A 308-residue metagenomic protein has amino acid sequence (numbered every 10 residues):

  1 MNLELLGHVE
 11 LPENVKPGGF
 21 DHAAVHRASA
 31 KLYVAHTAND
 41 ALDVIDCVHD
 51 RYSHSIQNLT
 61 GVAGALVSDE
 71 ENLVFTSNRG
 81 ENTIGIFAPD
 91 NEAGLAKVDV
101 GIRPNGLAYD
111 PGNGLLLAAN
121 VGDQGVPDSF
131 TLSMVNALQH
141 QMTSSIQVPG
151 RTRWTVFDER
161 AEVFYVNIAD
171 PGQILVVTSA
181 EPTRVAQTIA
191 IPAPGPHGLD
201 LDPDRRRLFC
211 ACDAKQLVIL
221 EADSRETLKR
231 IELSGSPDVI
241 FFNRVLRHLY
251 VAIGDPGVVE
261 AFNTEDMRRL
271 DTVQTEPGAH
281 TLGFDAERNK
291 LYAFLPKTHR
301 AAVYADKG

Functional and structural regions predicted by a protein language model:
M1-G308: Predominantly soluble domains enriched in secretory-pathway, periplasmic, or organellar proteins
